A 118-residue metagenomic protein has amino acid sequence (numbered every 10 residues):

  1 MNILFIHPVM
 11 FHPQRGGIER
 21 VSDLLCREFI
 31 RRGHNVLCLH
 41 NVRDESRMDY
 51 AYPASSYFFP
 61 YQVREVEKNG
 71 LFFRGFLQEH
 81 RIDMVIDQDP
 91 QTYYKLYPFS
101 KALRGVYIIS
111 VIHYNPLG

Functional and structural regions predicted by a protein language model:
M1-L4: Extreme N-terminal starter segment of soluble prokaryotic enzymes
H7-R15, V21-E65: N-terminal strand-loop element at the rim of the active site of nucleotide-sugar-dependent glycosyltransferases
L39, V111-H113: Generic beta-sheet signal
D44-D49, Y94-K95, G118: Short, charged/polar "capping" segments at the starts of alpha-helices and the immediately preceding loops
K68-N69, Y107, Y114-G118: Nucleotide-sugar donor phosphate/pyrophosphate-binding loop at the beta->alpha transition of glycosyltransferases
R81-I82: Proline-aspartate-enriched helix->loop->beta-strand connector
D87-Y93, I112: Short His-centered aromatic/hydrophobic patch
S100-G105: Short, conserved loop/helix-junction motifs that constitute active-site signature segments in enzyme catalytic cores
